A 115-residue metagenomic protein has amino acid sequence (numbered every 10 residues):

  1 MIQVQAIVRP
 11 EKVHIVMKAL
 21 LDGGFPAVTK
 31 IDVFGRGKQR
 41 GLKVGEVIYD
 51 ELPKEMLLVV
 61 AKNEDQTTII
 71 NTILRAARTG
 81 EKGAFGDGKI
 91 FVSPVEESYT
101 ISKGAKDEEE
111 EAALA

Functional and structural regions predicted by a protein language model:
M1-A115: Positively charged, small/polar-rich N-terminal and surface patches that mediate targeting and assembly and bind
